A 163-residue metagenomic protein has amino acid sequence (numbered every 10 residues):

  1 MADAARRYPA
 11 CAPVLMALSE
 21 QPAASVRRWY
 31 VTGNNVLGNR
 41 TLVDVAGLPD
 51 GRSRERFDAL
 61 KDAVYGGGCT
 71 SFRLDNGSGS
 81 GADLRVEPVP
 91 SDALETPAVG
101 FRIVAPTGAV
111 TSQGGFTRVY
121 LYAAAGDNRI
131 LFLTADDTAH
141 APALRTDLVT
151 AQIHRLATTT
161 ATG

Functional and structural regions predicted by a protein language model:
M1-V110: A small/polar (G/S/T-enriched), proline-flanked helix-loop surface module common in exported/cell-envelope proteins
D75-S78, H140, G163: Residue-level signal for alpha-helical context at structural boundaries
A82-L156: A short, solvent-exposed beta-edge/loop patch
A157-G163: Flexible helix-coil linker/hinge segments at domain or subdomain boundaries
